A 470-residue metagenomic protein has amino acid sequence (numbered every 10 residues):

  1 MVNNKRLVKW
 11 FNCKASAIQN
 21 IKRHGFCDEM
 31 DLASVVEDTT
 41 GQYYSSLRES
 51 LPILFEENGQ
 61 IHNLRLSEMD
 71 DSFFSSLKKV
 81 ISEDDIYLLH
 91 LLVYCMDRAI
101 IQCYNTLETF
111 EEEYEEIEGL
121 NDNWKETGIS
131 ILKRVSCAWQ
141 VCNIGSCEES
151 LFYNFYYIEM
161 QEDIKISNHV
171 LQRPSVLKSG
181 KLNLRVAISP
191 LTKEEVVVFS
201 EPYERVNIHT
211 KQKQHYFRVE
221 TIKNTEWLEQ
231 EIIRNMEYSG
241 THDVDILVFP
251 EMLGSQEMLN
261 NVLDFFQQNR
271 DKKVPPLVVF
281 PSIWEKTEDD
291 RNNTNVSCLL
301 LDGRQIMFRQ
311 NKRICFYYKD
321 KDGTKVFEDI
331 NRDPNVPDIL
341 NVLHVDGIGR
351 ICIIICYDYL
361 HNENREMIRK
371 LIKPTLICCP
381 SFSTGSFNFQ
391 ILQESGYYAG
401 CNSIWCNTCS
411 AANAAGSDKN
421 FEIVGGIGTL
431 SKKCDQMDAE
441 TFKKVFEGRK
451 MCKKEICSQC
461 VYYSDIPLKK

Functional and structural regions predicted by a protein language model:
N3-I101, L259-V278, L360-K469: CN hydrolase (nitrilase-like) catalytic-core segments centered on the catalytic cysteine and neighboring Lys/Glu
V35-T192, F199-E201, R205-K211: Long, charge-dense tracts
Q140-L182, D289-I372, K453-K469: Active-site catalytic loop in hydrolytic enzyme cores
N183-E220, G349-D358, C378-P380: Active-site-proximal beta-strand elements of phosphoester/diester hydrolases
I188, I246-F249, V279, I353 (+2 more regions): Structural motif
L191, D302, T408: Cofactor-binding loop segments of dinucleotide-utilizing enzymes, especially the Rossmann-like FAD- and NAD(P)+-binding
K193-E194, L253-S255, E285-K286, C315 (+3 more regions): Short, solvent-exposed loop/turn segments at secondary-structure junctions
I222-R309, S383-G385, I391-Q393, Y397-Y398: Cys-nucleophile CN-hydrolase/nitrilase-fold catalytic domain and related Cys-dependent amidase chemistry that acts on
